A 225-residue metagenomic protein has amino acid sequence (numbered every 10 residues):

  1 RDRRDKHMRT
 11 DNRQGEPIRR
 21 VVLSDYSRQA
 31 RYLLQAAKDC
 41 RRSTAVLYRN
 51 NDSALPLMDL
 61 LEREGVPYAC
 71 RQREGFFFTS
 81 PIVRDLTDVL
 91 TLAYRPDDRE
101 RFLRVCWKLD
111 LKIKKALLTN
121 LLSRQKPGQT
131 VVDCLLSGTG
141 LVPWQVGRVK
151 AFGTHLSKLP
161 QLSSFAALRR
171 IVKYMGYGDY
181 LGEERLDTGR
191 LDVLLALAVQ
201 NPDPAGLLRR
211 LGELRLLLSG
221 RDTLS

Functional and structural regions predicted by a protein language model:
R1-P67, T91-Y94, P160: Helicase P-loop NTPase motor core
T10, V21-D25, F78, L141-W144 (+1 more regions): Pocket-edge positions in alpha/beta enzyme catalytic cores
N12, S80-I82, L117, R221-D222: Solvent-exposed, flexible loop/coil residues
L23-Y26, N50-N51, G75, D110-L111 (+1 more regions): Short beta->alpha junction loops/turns
A30, S80-V83, T188: Short, structured helix-loop boundary elements
A54, M58, T87-S225: Conserved helicase C-terminal RecA-like lobe
A69-C70, Y180: Short small-residue beta-strand/loop micro-motif enriched in glycine and branched aliphatics
R71-Y94: Short alpha-helix plus adjacent loop in nuclease-associated cores
